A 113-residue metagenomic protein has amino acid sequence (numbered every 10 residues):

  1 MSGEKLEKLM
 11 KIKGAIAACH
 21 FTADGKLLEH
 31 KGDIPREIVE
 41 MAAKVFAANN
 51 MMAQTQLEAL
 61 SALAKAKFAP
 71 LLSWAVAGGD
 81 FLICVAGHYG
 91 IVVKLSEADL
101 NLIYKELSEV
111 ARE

Functional and structural regions predicted by a protein language model:
M1-E113: Non-catalytic interaction/Regulatory regions outside core domains
